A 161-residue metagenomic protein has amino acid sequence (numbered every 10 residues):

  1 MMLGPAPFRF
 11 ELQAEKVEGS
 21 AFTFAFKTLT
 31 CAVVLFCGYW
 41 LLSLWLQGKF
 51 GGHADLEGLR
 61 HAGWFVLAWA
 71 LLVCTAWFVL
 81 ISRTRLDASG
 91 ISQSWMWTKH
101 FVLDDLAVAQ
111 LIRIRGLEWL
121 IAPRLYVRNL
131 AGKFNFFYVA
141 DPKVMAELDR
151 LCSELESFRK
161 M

Functional and structural regions predicted by a protein language model:
M1-L56, K133: N-terminal membrane-targeting/pre-transmembrane regions
V17-G19, Q93-R150: Non-transmembrane, membrane-adjacent beta-strand/coil modules in membrane-associated proteins and peripheral
V34, L67-W69: Core segments of transmembrane alpha-helices that mediate helix-helix packing or line hydrophobic substrate/ligand
H53-L67: Hydrophobic alpha-helical transmembrane segments
W69-L103: Conserved beta-hairpin
S153-E156: Proline-centered flexible-loop/turn and helix-kink motifs
R159-M161: Cytosol-/stroma-facing membrane-proximal "stalk/adaptor" domains immediately downstream of transmembrane anchors
